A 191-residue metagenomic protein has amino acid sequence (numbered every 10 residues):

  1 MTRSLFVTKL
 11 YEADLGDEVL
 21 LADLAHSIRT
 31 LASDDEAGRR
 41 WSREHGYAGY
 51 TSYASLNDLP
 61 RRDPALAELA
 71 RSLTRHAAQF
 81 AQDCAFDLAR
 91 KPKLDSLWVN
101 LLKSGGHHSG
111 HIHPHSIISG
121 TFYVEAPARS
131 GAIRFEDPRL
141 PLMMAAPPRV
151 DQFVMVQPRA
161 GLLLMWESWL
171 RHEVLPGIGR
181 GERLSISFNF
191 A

Functional and structural regions predicted by a protein language model:
M1-F86: Non-heme Fe(II)/2-oxoglutarate
R3-L5, A89-K91, I112-S116, V150 (+1 more regions): A generic structural micro-feature
D14-G16, L102, Y123-E125, N189-A191: Solvent-exposed residues in well-ordered beta-strands and their adjoining turns, especially edge/terminal strands
A25, R134, L175: A short local structural element in Rossmann-fold oxidoreductases
R40, A89, E136, P176-G177: Sparse recognition of residues in long alpha-helices and their boundaries
S55-D58, P64-D95, K103-I117, V124-A128: Active-site region of the double-stranded beta-helix
K93-M165: Catalytic core of non-heme Fe(II) oxygenases with the double-stranded beta-helix
P147-A191: Catalytic core of Fe(II)/2-oxoglutarate
